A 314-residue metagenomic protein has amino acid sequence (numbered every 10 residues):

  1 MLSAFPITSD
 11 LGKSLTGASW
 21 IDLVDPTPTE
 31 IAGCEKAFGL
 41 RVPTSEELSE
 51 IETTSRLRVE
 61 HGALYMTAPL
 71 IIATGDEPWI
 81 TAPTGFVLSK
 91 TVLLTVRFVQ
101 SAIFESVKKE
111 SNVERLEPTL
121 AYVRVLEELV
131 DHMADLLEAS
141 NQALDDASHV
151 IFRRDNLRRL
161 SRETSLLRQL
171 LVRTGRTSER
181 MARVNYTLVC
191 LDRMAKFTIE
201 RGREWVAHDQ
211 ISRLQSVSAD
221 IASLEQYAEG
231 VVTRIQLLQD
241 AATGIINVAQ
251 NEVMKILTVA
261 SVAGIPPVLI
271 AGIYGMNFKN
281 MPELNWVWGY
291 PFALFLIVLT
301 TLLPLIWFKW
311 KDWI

Functional and structural regions predicted by a protein language model:
M1-E200, V206-A207, R213-S216, D220-G230 (+1 more regions): Peripheral, non-transmembrane regulatory/ligand-interaction domains of membrane transport proteins
G39, A219-I314: Hydrophobic alpha-helical transmembrane segments and their immediately adjacent juxtamembrane loops
Y122, L167-R173, Q210, Q239 (+3 more regions): Alpha-helical membrane-protein architecture signal
G202-D209, E283, W288: Membrane interface segments of multi-pass transport proteins and intramembrane proteases
